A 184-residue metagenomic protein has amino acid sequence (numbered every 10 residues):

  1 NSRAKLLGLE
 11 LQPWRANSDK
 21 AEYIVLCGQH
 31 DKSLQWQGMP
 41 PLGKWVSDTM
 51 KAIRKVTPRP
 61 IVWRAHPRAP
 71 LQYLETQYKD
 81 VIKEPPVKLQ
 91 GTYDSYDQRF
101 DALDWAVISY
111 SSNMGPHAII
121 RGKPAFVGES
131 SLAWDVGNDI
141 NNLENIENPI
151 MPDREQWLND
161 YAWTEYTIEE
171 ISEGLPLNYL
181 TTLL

Functional and structural regions predicted by a protein language model:
N1-A21, D135-L184: Leloir-type glycosyltransferase catalytic cores
A4-E10, M114-P116, R121-G128: A structural signal for the main folded, soluble domain(s) of proteins
L11-P13, S47-D48, Y93-S95: A generic local structural motif
D19-E75: Conserved catalytic-core segment of nucleotide-activated headgroup transferases in glycan assembly
W36, D97, I119-R121, D135-L143: Short, charged, surface-exposed secondary-structure boundary motifs
K51-R54, R59, P67-R121: Donor nucleotide-activated moiety binding/catalytic core segment of transferases that use nucleotide-activated donors
Y93, S111-G115, A125-G137: Short glycine/proline-centered loop/turn elements that form peptide/ligand docking sites
